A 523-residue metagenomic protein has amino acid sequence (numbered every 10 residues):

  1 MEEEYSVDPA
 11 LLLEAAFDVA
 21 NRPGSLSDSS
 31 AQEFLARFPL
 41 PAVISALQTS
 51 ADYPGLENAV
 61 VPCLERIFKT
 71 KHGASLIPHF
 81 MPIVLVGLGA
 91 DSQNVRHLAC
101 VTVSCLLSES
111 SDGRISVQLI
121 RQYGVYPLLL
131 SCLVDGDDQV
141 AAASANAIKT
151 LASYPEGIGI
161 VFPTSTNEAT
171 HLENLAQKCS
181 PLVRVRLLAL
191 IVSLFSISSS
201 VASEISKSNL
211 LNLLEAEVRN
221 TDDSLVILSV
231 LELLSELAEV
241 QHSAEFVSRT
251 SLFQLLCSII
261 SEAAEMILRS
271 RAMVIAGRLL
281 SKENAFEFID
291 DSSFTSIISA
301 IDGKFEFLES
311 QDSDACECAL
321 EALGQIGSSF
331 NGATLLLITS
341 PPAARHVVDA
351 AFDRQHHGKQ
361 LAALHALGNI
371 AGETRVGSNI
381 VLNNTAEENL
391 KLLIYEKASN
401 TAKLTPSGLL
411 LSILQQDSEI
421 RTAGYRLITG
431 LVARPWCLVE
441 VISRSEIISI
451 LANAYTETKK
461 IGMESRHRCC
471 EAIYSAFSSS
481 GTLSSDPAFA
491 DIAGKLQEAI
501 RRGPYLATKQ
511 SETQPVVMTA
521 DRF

Functional and structural regions predicted by a protein language model:
M1-D8, V43-Y53, V86-S92, L129-G136 (+9 more regions): Helix-loop junctions that connect tandem helical modules in alpha-solenoid scaffolds
M1-H72, T385-N389, T458-F523: Intrinsically disordered, low-complexity regulatory regions of large eukaryotic scaffold/signaling proteins
L12-D28, S45, N58-H72, L85-G87 (+12 more regions): Alpha-helical solenoid repeat architecture
E14, A36-A46, P62-C63, S75-V86 (+13 more regions): Alpha-helical solenoid scaffolds in eukaryotic proteins
L26-P39, K71-H79, G113-Y123, G157-T166 (+10 more regions): Short, hydrophobic/charged alpha-helical patches characteristic of ARM/HEAT alpha-solenoid repeats and analogous
P62-C63, T70-G73, V101-T102, Q118 (+8 more regions): Alpha-solenoid helical repeat scaffolds
E245, S251, C257-I420, G424: Eukaryotic tandem repeat interaction scaffolds
S418-P487: Extended alpha-helical scaffolding segments
